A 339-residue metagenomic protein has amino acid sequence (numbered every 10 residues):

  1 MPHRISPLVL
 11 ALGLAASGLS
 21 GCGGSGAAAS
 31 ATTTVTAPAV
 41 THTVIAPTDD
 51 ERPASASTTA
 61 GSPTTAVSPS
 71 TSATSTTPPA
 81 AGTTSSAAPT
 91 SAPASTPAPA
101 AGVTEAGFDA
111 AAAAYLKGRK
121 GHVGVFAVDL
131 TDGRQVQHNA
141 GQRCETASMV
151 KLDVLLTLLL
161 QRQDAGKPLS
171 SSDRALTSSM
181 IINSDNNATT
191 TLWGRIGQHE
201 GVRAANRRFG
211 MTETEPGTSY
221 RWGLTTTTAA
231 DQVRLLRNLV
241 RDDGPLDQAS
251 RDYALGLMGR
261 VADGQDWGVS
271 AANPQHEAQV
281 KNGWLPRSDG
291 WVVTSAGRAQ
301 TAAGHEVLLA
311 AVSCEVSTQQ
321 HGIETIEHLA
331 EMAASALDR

Functional and structural regions predicted by a protein language model:
M1-S20: Sec-dependent bacterial lipoprotein signal peptides
P2-R4, V103-V123, V128-L130, G194-R339: Penicillin-recognizing serine hydrolase domain
S20-G26: Bacterial signal peptide processing site
A31-S55: Post-signal peptide N-terminal segment of mature Sec-exported envelope proteins
T58-A60, T64-V67, T71, S75-Q142 (+1 more regions): Beta-lactamase-like hydrolase cores
G133, R143-K167, M180, L309: Active-site SXXK
M149-L152, I182, N186, T226-V233: Short alpha-helical patches at coil-to-helix transitions and adjacent helical residues in well-structured domains
R162-T212, T228: Conserved catalytic neighborhood of penicillin-recognizing serine enzymes
